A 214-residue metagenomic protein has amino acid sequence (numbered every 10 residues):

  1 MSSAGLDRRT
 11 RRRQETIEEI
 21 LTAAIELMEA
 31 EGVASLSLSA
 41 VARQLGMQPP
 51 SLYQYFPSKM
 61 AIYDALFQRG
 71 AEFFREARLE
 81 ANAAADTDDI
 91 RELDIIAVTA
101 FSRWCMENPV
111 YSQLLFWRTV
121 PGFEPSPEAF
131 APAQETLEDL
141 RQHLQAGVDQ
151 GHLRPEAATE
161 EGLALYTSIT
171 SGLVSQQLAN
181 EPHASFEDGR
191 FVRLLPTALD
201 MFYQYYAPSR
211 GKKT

Functional and structural regions predicted by a protein language model:
M1-E15, N82, R210-T214: N-terminal intrinsically disordered/low-complexity leader segments
R13-A24, V41, L66-G70, F74 (+2 more regions): Generic hydrophobic, amphipathic alpha-helix propensity
E19, L27-A61, A65: Helix-turn-helix
I20-M28, L36, G70, F101 (+1 more regions): Short hydrophobic clusters on alpha-helical segments that form packing/core surfaces in small helical domains
Q68-D94, P125, A146: Amphipathic alpha-helical linker/stalk segments
L79-V110, T159, L163-Y166: Hydrophobic alpha-helical connector segments
R103-Q142, E161, A184, D188: Short secondary-structure transition hinges
Q113, S126-F130, V148-A198, R210-T214: Hydrophobic/aromatic-rich alpha-helical bundle segments in the mid-to-C-terminal region
